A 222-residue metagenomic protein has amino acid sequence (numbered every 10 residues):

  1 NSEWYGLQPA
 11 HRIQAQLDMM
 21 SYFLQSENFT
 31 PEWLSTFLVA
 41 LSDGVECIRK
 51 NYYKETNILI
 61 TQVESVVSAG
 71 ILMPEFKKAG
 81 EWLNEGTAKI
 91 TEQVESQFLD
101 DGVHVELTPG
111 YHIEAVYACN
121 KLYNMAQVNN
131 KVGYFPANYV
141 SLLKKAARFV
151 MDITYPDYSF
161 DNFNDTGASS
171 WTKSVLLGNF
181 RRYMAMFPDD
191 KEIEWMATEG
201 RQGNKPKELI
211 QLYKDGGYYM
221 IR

Functional and structural regions predicted by a protein language model:
N1-K144: Aromatic-lined, polymer-binding surfaces characteristic of secreted/periplasmic polysaccharide-degrading enzymes
V103-R222: Carbohydrate-active enzyme catalytic cores, enriched for enzymes that act on polyanionic acidic polysaccharides
